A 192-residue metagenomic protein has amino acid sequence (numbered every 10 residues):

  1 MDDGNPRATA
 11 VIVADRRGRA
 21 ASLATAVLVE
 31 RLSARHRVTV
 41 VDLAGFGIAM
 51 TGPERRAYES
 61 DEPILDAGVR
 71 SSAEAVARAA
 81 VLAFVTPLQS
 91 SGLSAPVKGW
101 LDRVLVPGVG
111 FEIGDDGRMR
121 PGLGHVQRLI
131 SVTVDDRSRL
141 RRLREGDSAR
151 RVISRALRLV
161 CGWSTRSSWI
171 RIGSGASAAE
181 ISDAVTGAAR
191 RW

Functional and structural regions predicted by a protein language model:
M1-D3, L140-R144, S148-W192: Glycine-rich phosphate/pyrophosphate-binding loop and the adjoining helix
M1-V109, D183-W192: N-terminal beta1-alpha1-beta2 submodule of the flavodoxin-like/Rossmannoid cofactor-binding fold
R7-A10, V126-S131, R166-S167: Hydrophobic beta-strand segments of well-ordered beta-sheets in folded domains
D15-R17, D135-R139, S174-G175: A short, flexible beta-alpha/helix-coil linker loop
R35-H36, A79-A80, V85, G124 (+1 more regions): A structural motif corresponding to the C-terminal end of an alpha-helix and its immediate exit/capping segment
V85, V132, R171-G173: Conserved residues at the C-terminal ends of beta-strands
P107-E112, W163-S167: Short, structured loop/turn "capping" segments at alpha-beta junctions
I113-V160: Short, glycine-/small-residue-rich phosphate/pyrophosphate-handling segment
